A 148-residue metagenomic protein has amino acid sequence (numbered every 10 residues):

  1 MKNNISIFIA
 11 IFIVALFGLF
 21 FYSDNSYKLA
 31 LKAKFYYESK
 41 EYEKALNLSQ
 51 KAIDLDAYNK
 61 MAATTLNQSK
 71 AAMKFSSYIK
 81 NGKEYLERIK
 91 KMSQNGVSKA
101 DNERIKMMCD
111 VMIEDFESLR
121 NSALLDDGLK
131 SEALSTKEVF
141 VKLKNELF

Functional and structural regions predicted by a protein language model:
N4-Y22: Hydrophobic membrane-insertion alpha-helices, especially the h-region of bacterial N-terminal signal peptides
S23-Y37: Alpha-helical tetratricopeptide repeat
K51-A52: Canonical positions in the second alpha-helix
Q68-N95, F140-F148: Alpha-helical linker/edge segments of TPR/alpha-solenoid repeat scaffolds and analogous pre-/post-domain helices
